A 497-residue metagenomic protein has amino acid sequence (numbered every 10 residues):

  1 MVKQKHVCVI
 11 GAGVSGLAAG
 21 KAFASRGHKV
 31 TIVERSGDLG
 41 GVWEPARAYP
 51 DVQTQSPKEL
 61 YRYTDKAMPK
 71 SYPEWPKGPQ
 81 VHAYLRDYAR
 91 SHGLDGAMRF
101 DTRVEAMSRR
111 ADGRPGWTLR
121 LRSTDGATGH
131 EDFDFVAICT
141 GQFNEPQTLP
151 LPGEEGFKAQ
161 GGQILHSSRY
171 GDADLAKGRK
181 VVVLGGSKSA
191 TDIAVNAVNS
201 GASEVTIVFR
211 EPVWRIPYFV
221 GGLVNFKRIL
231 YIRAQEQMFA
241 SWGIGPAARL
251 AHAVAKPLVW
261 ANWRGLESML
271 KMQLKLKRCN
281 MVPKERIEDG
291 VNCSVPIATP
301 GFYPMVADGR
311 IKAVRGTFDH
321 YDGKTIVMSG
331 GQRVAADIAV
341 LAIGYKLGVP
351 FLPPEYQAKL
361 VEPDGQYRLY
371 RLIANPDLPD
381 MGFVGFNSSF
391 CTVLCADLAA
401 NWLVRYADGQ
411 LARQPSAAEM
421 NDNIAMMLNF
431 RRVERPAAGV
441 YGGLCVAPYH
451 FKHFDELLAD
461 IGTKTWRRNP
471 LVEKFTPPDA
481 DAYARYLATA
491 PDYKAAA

Functional and structural regions predicted by a protein language model:
V2-D51, Q55, A67, Y72-F219 (+2 more regions): Flavin (primarily FAD) cofactor-binding/catalytic cores of flavoenzymes
R47-P69, F226-Q237: N-terminal glycine-rich dinucleotide-binding loop that anchors FAD/FMN and/or NAD(P) in oxidoreductases
L165, A425-R431: Non-catalytic, mobile gating and regulatory segments of ester bond hydrolases
V205-A253, N429-A437, A447: Compositionally biased, charge-rich terminal segments
E419-I424: Short, well-structured alpha-helical segments that form the helix of a local strand-helix-strand
